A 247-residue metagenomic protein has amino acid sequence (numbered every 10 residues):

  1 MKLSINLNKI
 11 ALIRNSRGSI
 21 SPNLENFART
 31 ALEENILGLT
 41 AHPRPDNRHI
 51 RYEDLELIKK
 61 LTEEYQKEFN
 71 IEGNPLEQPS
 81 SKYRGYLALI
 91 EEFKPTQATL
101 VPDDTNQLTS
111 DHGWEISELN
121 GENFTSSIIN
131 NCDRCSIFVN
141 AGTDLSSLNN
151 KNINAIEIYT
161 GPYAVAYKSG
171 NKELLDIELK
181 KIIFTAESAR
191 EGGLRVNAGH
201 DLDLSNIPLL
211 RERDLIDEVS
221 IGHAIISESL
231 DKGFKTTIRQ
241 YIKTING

Functional and structural regions predicted by a protein language model:
M1-F69, P75-E77, E91-F93, L148-I153 (+1 more regions): Conserved N-terminal beta1-alpha1 strand-loop-helix module at the mouth
L3-L7, L39-A41, K67-G73, T96-L100 (+4 more regions): Hydrophobic faces of well-ordered beta-strands that scaffold small-molecule active sites in alpha/beta enzyme cores
L37-I58, P102-I116, T160-E173, S229: Glycine-rich, proline-tolerant flexible connector loops at the mouths of alpha/beta enzymes
R48-G73, S117-S136, L174-H200, L204 (+1 more regions): Alpha-helix-loop-beta-strand connector modules within alpha/beta enzyme cores
K59-S117: Glycine/small-residue-rich loop that forms an oxyanion/phosphate-binding "nest" at active or ligand-binding sites
Q78-E92, A141-N152, A198, L202-I216: Catalytic cores of alpha/beta
A98-K151: Hydrophobic, well-structured mid-protein blocks that either form specific transmembrane helices
R134-K181, T185: Histidine/lysine/aspartate-rich catalytic loop segments that bind and position anionic ligands
